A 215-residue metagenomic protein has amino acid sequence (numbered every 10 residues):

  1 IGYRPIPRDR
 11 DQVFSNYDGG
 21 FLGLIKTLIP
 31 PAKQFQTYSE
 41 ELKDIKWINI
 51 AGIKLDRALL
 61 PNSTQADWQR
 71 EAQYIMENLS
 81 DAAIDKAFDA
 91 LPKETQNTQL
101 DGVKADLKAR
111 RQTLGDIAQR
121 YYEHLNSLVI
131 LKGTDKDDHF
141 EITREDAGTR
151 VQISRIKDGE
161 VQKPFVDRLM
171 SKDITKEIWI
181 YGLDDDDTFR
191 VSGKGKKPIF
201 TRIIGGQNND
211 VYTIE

Functional and structural regions predicted by a protein language model:
G2-D167, D173-E177, D185, R190-F200 (+2 more regions): C-terminal catalytic region of ATP-dependent kinase domains
